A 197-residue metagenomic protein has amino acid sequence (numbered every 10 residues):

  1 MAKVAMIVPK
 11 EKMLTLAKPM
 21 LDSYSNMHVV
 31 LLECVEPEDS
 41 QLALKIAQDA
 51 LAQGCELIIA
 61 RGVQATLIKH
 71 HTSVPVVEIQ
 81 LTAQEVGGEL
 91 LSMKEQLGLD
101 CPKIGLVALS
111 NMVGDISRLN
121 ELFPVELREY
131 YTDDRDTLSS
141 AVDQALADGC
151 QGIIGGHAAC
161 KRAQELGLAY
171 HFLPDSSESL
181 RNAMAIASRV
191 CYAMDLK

Functional and structural regions predicted by a protein language model:
M1-K197: Non-catalytic structural scaffold of enzyme domains
